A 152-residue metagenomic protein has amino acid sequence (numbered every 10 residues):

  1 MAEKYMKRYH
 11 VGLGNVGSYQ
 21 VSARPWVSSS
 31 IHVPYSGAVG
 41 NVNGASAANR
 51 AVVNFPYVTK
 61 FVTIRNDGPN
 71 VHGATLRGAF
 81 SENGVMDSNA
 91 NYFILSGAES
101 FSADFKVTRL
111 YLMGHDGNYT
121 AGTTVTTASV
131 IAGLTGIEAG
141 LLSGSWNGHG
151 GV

Functional and structural regions predicted by a protein language model:
M1-N41, D116-V152: C-terminal interaction-tip segments
K4-Y5, Y9, T63-R65, Y111: Residue-level recognition of well-ordered secondary-structure positions
Y5-M6, Y57-V58, K106: Short, well-ordered loop/turn elements at secondary-structure boundaries
G37-G40, A47-R77: Beta-rich globular "head" domains
G40-R50, T75-Y111: A cross-kingdom feature marking solvent-exposed beta-strand/loop segments within repeated, beta-rich binding/scaffold
V62, A103-A128: Noncatalytic modules at the cell exterior or secretory-pathway interfaces, chiefly beta-strand-rich lectin/adhesion
D67-A74, G84, H115-Y119: Acidic glycine-/aspartate-rich tracts in secreted/extracellular proteins
